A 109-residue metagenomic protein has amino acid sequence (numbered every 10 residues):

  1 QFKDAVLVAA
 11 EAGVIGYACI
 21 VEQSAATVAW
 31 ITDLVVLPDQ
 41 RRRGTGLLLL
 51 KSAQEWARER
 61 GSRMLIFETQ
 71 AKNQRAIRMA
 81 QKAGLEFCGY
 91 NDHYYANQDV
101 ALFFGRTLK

Functional and structural regions predicted by a protein language model:
Q1-T32, L37-D39, L50-S52, W56 (+2 more regions): Acetyl-CoA-dependent GNAT
L37-R43, K72: Active-site acidic-Proline motif in GNAT/NAT acetyltransferases
L47: Residues forming the Rossmann-fold NAD(P)(H) cofactor-binding site
L50, N73-A76, H93-Q98: Short glycine/proline-centered loop/turn elements that form peptide/ligand docking sites
A57-T69: Conserved GNAT acetyl-CoA-binding A-motif
I66-T69, G84-L102: Conserved catalytic-core motifs of GNAT/GCN5-like acyltransferases
